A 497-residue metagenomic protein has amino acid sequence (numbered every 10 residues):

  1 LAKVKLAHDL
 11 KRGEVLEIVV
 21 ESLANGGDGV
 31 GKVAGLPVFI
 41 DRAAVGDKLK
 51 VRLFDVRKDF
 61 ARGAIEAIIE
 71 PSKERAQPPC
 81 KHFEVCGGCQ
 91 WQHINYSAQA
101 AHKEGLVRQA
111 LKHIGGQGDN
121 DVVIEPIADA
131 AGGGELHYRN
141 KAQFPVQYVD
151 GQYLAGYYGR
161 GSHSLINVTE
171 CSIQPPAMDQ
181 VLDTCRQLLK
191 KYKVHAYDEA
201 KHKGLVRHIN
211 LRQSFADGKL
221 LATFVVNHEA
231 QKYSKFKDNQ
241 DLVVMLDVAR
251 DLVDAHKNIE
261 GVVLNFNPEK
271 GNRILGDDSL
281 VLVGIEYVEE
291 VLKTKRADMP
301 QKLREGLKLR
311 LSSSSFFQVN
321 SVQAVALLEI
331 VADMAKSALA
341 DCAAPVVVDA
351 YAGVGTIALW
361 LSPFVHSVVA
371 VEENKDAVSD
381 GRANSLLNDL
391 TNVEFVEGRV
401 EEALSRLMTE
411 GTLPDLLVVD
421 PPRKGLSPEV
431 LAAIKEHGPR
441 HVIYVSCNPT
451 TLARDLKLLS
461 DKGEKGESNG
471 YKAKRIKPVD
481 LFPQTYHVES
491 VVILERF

Functional and structural regions predicted by a protein language model:
L1-H82, E394, E402: Terminal RNA-binding accessory module
K3-E17, H228-F497: Rossmann-like S-adenosyl-L-methionine
G29-A34, G156-G159, T223-V225, G381: Short, acidic/hydrophobic/Gly-rich beta-strand patch recurrent on exposed beta strands that often constitutes part
G46, Q174, N320: Short, conserved phosphate/pyrophosphate- and ester-handling motifs at nucleotide-, phospho-/glycolipid
E66-P78, E84-A196, F215-D217, Q231: Extended interfacial segments that mediate partner engagement and assembly in macromolecular machines
I124-G134, E199-A200, R207-R212, K477-L481: Short, solvent-exposed loop/turn elements at beta->coil junctions and helix N-caps that rim active or binding pockets
L165-R207, H228-K232, F236-V263: Internal alpha/beta scaffold segment
N210-S214, K219-K232: Carbohydrate-binding surface patches
